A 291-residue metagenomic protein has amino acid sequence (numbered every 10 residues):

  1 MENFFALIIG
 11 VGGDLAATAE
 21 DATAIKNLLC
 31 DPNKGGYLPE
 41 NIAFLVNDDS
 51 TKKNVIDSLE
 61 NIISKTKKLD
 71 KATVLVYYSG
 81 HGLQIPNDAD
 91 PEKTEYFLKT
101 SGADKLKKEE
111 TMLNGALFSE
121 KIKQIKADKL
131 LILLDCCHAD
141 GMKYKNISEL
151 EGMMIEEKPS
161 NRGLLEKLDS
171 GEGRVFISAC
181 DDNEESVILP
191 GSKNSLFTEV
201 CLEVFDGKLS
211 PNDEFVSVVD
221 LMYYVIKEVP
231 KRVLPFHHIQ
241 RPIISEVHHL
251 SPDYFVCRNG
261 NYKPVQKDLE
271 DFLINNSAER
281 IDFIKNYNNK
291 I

Functional and structural regions predicted by a protein language model:
M1-K290: Cysteine endopeptidase catalytic domains of the caspase/legumain-like
